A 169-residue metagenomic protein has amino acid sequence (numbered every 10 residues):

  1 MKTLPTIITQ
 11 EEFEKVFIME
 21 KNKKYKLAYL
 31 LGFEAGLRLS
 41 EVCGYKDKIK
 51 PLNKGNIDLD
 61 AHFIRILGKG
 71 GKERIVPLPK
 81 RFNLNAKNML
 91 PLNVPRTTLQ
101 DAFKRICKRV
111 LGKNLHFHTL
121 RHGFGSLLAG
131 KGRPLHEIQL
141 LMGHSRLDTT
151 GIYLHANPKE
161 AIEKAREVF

Functional and structural regions predicted by a protein language model:
M1-E14, G70-K80, N93: DNA breakage-rejoining catalytic core of tyrosine-based enzymes
K2, T6-L39: Basic, Lys/Arg- and aromatic-enriched nucleic-acid-binding interface segment
I7, K69-G70, M142, L147-E167: Catalytic-site neighborhood detector that most strongly recognizes the C-terminal catalytic loop/helix of tyrosine
M19, L31-G32, L127-K131, L141: Short alpha-helical segment immediately N-terminal to, or the first helix within, an HTH/HTH-like DNA-binding domain
G44-F82: Conserved tyrosine-mediated DNA breakage-rejoining catalytic core shared by Y-recombinases
G44-G55, Q139-S145, L154-A156: A short, basic/aromatic helix-end/turn motif that makes direct DNA contacts
P79-K113: Active-site/catalytic core of tyrosine-dependent DNA strand-transfer enzymes
K113-K131: Short basic/aromatic active-site micro-motif
